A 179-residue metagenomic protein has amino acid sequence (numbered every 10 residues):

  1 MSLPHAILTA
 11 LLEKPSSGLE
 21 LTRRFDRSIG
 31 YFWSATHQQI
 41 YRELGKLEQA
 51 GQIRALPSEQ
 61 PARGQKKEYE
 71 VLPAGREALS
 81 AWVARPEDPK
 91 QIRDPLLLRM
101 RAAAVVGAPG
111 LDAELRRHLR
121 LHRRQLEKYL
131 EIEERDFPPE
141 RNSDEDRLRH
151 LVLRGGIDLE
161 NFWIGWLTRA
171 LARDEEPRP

Functional and structural regions predicted by a protein language model:
M1-I92: Basic helix-turn-helix/winged-helix DNA-binding cores and closely related short helical interaction motifs
S17, L21, E43, Q49 (+2 more regions): Amphipathic, well-ordered alpha-helical segments in soluble domains
T36, P89, L111, N142-R149: Residue-level recognition of alpha-helical structural elements
Q39, Q60, K67, E114 (+1 more regions): Alpha-helical scaffold segments that form or flank carboxylate-/histidine-based iron centers
S80-K128: Amphipathic alpha-helical dimerization/coiled-coil segments that flank or bridge DNA-binding/regulatory modules
D112, L119, R123-L126, E133 (+4 more regions): Heptad-repeat amphipathic alpha-helical coiled-coil interaction surface used for oligomerization/assembly
E131-V152: Acidic interhelical loop/turn segments
R173-P179: Long amphipathic alpha-helical coiled-coil segments
